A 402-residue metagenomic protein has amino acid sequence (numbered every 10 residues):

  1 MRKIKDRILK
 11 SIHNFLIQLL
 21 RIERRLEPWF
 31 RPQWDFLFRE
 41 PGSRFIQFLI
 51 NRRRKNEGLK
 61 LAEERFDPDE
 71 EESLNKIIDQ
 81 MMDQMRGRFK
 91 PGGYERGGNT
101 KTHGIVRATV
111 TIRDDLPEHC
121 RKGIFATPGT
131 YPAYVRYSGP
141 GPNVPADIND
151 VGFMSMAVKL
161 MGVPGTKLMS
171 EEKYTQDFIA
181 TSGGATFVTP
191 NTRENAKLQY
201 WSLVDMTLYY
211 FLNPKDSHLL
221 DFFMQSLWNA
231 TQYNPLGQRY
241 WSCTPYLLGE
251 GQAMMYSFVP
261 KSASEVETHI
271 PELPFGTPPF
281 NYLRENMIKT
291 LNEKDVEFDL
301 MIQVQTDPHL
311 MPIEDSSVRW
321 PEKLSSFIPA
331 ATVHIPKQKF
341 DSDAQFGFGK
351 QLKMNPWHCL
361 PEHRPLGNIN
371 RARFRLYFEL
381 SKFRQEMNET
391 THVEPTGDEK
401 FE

Functional and structural regions predicted by a protein language model:
R2-E402: Active-site-adjacent core segments of small-molecule enzymes
